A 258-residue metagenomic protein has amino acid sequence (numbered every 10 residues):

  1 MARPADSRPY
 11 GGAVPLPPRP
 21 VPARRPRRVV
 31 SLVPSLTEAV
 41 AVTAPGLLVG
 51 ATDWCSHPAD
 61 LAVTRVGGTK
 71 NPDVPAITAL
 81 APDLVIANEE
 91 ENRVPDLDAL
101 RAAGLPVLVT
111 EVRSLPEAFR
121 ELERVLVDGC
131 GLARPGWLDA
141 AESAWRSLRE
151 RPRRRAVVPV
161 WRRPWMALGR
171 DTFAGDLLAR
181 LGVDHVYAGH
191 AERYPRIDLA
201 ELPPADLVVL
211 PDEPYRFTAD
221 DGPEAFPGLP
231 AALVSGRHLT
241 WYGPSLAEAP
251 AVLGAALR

Functional and structural regions predicted by a protein language model:
A2-R258: N-terminal ligand-binding lobe of clamshell/alpha-beta domains
